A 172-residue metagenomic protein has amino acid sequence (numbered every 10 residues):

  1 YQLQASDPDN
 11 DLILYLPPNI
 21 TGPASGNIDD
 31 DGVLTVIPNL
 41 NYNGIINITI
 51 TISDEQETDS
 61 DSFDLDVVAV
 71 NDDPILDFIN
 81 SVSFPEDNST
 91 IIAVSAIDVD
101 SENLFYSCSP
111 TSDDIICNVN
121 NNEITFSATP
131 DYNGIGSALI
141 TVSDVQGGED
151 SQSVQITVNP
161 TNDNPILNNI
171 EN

Functional and structural regions predicted by a protein language model:
L3-I13, N19-D72, N80-I166, E171-N172: Acidic, turn/loop-rich segments in luminal/extracellular domains of secretory-pathway and cell-surface proteins
